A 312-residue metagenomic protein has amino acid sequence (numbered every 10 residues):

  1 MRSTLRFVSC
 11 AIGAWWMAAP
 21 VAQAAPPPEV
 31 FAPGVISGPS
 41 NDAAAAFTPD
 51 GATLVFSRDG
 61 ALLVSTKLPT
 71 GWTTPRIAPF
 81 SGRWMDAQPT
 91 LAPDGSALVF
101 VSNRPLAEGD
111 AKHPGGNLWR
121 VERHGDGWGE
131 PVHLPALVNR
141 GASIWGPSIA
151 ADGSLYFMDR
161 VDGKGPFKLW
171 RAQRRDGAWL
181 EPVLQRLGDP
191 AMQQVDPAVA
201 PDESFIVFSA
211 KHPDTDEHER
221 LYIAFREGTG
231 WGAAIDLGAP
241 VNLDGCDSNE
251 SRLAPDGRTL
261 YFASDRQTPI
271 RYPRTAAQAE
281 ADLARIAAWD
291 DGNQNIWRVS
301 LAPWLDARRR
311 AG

Functional and structural regions predicted by a protein language model:
M1-R6: Positively charged n-region of N-terminal signal peptides that target proteins for export
V8-A19: Bacterial N-terminal signal peptides
A24-G312: Short, conserved micro-motifs composed of acidic
